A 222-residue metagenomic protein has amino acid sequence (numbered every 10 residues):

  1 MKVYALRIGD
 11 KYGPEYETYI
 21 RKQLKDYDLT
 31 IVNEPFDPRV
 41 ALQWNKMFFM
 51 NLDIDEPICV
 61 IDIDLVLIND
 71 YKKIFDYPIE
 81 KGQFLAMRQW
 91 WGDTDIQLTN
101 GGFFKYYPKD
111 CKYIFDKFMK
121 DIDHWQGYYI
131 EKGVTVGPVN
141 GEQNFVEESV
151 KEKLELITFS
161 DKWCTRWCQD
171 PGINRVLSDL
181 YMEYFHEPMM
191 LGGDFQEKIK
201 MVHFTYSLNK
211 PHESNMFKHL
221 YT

Functional and structural regions predicted by a protein language model:
M1-Q43, I54-D55, P108-K109, T205-P211 (+1 more regions): N-terminal anchoring/stem segment of glycosyltransferases
E17-R21, M47-M50, K72-D76, Q143-E147 (+1 more regions): Short amphipathic alpha-helical segments and helix-helix/interface helices
L24-D28, D53-P57, E80-Q83, K151-E155: Short glycine/proline-enriched coil/turn segments at helix->beta-strand junctions
L29-F36, A86-M87, T135-G141, D161-K162: A generic structural motif
T30-I31, C59-D62, L67, F84-A86 (+2 more regions): A structural signal for short, well-ordered beta-strand segments and their strand-loop junctions that often border
P35-A41, G92-D93, W163-Q169: A short acidic, often aromatic-flanked loop/helix-cap motif at beta-alpha or helix-coil junctions that lines enzyme
L42-T99, F103-K109: GT-A fold catalytic core of metal-dependent nucleotide-sugar glycosyltransferases, centered on the diacidic
K112-Y221: Catalytic core and acceptor-binding pocket of nucleotide-sugar-dependent glycosyltransferases
